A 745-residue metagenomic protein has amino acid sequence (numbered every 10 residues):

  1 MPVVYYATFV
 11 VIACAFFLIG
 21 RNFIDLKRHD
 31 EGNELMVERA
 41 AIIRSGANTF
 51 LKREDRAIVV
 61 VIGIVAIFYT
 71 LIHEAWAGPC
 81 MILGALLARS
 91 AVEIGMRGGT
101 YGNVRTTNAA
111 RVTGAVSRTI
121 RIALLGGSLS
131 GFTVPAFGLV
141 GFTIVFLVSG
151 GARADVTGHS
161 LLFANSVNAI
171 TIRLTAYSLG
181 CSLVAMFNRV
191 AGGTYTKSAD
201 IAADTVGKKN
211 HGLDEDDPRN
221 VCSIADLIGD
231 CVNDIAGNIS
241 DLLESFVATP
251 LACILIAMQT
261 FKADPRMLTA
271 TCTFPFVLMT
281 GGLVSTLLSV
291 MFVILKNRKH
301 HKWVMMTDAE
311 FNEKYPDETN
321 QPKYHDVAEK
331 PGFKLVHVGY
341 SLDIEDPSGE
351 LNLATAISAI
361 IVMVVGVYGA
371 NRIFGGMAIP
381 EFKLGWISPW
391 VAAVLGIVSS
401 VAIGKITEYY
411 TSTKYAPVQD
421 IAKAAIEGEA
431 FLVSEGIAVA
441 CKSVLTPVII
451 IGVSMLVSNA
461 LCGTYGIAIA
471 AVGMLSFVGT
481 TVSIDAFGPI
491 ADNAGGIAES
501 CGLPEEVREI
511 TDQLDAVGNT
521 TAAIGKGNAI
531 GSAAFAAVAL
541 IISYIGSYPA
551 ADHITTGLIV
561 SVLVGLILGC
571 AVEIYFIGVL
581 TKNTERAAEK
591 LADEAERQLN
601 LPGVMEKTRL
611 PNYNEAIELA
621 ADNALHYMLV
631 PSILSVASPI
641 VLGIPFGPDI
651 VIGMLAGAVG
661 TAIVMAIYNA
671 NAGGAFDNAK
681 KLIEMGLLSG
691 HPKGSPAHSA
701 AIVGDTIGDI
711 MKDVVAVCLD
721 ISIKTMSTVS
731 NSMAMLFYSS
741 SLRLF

Functional and structural regions predicted by a protein language model:
M1-F745: Hydrophobic packing and interface segments
